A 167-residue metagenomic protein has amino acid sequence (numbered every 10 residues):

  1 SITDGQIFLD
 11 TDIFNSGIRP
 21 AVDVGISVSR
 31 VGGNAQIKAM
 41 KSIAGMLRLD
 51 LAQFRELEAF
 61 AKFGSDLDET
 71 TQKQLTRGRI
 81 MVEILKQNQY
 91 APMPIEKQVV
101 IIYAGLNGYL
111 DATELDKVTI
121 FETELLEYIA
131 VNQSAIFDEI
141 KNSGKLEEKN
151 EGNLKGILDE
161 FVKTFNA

Functional and structural regions predicted by a protein language model:
S1-A167: Conserved catalytic/coupling modules of large nucleotide/cofactor-utilizing molecular machines
